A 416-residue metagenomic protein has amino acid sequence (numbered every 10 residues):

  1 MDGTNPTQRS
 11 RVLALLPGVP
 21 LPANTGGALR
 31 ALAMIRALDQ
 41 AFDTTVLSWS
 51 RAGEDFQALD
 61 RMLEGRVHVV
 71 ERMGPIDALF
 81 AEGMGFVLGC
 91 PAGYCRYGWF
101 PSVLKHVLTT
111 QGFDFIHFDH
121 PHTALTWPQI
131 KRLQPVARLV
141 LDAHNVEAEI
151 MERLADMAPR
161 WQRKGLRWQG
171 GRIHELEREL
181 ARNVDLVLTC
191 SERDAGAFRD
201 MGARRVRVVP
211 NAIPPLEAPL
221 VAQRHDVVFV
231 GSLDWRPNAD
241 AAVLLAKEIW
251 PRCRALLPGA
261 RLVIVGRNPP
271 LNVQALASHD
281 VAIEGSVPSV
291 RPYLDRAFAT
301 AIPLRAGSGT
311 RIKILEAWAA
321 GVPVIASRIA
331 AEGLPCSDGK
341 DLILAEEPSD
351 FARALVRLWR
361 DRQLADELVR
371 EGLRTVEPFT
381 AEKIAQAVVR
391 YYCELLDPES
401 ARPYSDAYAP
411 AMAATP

Functional and structural regions predicted by a protein language model:
M1-H68, Q111, M412-P416: N-terminal subdomain of nucleotide-sugar transferases
H68, R138, A148, R167-A218: Donor nucleotide-sugar binding/catalytic pocket of nucleotide-sugar-dependent glycosyltransferases
V70-L125, Q129, Q162-N183: Conserved nucleotide-sugar donor-binding subdomain of glycosyltransferases
D185, P292-G309, A320-P323: Acidic donor-binding loop of glycosyltransferase active sites
V208, A212-R296: Conserved catalytic-core segment of nucleotide-activated headgroup transferases in glycan assembly
K313-E316, P323-S327: Short hydrophobic beta-strand element within catalytic cores of glycosyltransferases and related nucleotide-activated
L342-S349, R357-Q363: Conserved acidic donor-binding segment of nucleotide-sugar-dependent glycosyltransferases
L364-P378, A387-R390: A short, well-ordered alpha-helix in the C-terminal region of glycosyltransferases
